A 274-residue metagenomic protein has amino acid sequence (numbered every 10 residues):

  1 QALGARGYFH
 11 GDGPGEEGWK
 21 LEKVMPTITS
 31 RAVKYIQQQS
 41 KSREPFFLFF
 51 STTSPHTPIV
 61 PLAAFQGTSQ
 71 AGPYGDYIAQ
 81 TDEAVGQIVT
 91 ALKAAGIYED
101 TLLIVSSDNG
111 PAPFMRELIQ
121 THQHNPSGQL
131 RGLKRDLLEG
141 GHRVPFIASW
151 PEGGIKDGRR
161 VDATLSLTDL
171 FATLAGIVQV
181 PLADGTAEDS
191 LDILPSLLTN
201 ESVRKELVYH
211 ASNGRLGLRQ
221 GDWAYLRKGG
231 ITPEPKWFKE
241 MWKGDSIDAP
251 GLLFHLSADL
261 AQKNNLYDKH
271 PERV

Functional and structural regions predicted by a protein language model:
Q1-E44, T52-P61, K243, D248-A249: Formylglycine-dependent
R6-E17, A63-T68, S149-I155, S257-K263: Short glycine/proline-rich turn/loop motifs
D12, A32-D76, A112, E117-Q120 (+1 more regions): Active-site His/acidic residue clusters
P26-S30, G72, A79-G86, L165-A172 (+3 more regions): A structural signal for well-ordered alpha-helical segments within the folded catalytic domains of diverse enzymes
K41-L48, I97-L103, H142-V144, S202-K205 (+1 more regions): Loop/turn elements at helix/coil->beta-strand transitions in domains of secreted/extracellular proteins
P45-S51, I78-T81, V85, L92 (+4 more regions): Beta-strand elements within well-structured catalytic alpha/beta cores of enzymes that handle phosphate/sulfate esters
P58-P61, G67-P73, Y77, T90-G153: Histidine-centered active-site microenvironments of extracellular/periplasmic hydrolases and transferases
P113-I119, Q123-L137, G154-A163, L167-L252 (+1 more regions): C-terminal cap/loop subdomain of S1 sulfatases and analogous C-terminal strand-loop tails that border
